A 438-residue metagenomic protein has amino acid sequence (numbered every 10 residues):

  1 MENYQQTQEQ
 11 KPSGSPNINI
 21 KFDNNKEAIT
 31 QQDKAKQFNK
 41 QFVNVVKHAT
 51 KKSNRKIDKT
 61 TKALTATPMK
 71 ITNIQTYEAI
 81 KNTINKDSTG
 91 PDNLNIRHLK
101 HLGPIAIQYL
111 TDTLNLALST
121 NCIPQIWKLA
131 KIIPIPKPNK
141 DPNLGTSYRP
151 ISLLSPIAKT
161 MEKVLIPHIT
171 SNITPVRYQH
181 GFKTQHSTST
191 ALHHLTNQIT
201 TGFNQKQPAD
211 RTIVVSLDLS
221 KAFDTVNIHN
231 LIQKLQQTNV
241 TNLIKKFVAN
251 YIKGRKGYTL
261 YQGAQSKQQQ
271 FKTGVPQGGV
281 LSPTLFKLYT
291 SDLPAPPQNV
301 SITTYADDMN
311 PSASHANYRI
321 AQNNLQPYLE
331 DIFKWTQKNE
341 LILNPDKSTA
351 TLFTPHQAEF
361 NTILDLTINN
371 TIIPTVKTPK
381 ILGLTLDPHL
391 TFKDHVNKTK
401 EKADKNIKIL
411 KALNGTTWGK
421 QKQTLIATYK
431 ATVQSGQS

Functional and structural regions predicted by a protein language model:
M1-N73: Basic/polar low-complexity segments
Q6-P12, T188, G254-Y258, T351-F360: Short, conserved secondary-structure transition motifs
F42, P68-P276: Conserved pre-catalytic core of RNA-dependent polymerases
A66, G263-A264, P327, I342-K377: Short, conserved micro-motifs composed of acidic
G90, L129-I132, R149, Q179 (+9 more regions): Catalytic palm active-site di-aspartate
K100, L219-T238, N310-F333, T391: Catalytic palm subdomain of template-directed nucleic-acid polymerases, centered on the conserved carboxylate motif
L165-H180, N204-Q207, P283-A313: Active-site palm subdomain of RNA-directed nucleic acid polymerases
Q298, T371-S438: Basic, alpha-helical interaction scaffolds
